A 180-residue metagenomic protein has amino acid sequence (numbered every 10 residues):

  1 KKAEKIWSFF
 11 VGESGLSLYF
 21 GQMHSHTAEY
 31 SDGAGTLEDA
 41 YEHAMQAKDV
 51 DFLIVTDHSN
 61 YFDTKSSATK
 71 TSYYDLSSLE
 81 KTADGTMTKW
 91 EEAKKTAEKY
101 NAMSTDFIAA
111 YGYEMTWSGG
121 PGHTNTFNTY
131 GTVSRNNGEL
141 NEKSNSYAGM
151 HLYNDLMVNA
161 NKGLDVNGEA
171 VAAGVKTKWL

Functional and structural regions predicted by a protein language model:
K1-K2: Extracytoplasmic/surface-exposed domains of secreted proteins that mediate cell-envelope carbohydrate/peptidoglycan
K5-W7: Extracytoplasmic/periplasmic beta-strand context in beta-sandwich domains, especially the cupredoxin/COX2 CuA-binding
F10-L180: Extended, charged catalytic domains and RNA/DNA-binding interfaces, predominantly in divalent-metal-using enzymes
